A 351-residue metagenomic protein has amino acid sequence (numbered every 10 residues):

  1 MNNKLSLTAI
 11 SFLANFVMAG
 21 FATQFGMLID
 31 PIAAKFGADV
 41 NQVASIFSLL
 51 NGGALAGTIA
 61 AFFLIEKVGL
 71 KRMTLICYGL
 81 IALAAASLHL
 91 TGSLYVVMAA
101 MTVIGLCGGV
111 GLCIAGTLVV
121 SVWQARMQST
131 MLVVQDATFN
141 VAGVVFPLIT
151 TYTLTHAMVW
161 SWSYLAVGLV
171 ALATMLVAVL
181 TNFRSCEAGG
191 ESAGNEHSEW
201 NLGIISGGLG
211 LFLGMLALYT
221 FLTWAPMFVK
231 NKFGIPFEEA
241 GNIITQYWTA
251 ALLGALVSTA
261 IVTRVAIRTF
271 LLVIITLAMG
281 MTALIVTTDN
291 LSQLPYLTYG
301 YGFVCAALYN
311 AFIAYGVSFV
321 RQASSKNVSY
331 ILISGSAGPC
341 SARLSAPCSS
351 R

Functional and structural regions predicted by a protein language model:
L7, L13-D30, F36-A38, F221-P226: Extracytoplasmic
F25-G26, L202-T245, T249-L252: Extracytoplasmic gate region of multi-pass secondary transporters
A56-G92: Conserved MFS/SLC helix-loop-helix module at the cytosolic interface between two early adjacent transmembrane helices
A84, Y95-V103, S292-G300: Paired small-residue
A100-A137: Cytoplasmic helix-loop-helix junction between adjacent transmembrane helices in 12-TM secondary transporters
M127, M131-F183: Helix-loop-helix hairpin linking two adjacent transmembrane segments in secondary transporters
R268-F312: C-terminal transmembrane helical hairpin of 12-TM major facilitator-type secondary transporters
Q322-R351: A late C-terminal transmembrane helix in Major Facilitator Superfamily
